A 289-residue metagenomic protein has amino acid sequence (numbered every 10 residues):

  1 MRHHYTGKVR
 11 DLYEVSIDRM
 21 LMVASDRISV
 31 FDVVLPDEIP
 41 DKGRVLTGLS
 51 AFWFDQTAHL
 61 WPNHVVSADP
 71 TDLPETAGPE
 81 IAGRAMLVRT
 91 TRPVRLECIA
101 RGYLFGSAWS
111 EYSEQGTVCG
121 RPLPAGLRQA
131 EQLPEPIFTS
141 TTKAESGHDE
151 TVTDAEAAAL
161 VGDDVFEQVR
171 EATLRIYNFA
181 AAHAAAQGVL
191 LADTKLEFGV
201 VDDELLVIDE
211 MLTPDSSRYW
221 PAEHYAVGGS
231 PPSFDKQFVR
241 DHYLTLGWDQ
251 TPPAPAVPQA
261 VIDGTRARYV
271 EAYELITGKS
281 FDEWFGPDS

Functional and structural regions predicted by a protein language model:
M1-K143, Q250-A256, A260-S289: Active-site loop/lid in soluble adenylation, ligation, and acyl-transfer enzymes
S25, T47, I81, F179 (+1 more regions): Catalytic cores of nucleic-acid ligases and guanylyltransferases
R44, G48, D164, Q168-E171 (+4 more regions): Generic recognition of stable, solvent-exposed alpha-helical segments in well-folded globular domains
A100, L191-M211: Conserved metal-phosphate-binding beta-hairpin within the catalytic cores of diverse ATP-dependent phosphoryl-transfer
Q132-D163: A short mid-domain helix/strand-loop element embedded in enzyme catalytic domains that forms or borders the active-site
V161-A192: A long amphipathic alpha-helix within ATP-dependent nucleotide-binding catalytic cores
M211-A272, I276: C-terminal helix-cap and adjacent tail motif
